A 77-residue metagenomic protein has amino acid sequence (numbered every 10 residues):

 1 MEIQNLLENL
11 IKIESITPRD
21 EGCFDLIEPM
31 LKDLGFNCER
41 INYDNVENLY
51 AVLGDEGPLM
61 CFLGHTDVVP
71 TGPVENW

Functional and structural regions predicted by a protein language model:
M1-W77: Acidic/His- and Gly-rich active-site-bordering loop/insert found across diverse amide/peptide-bond hydrolases
